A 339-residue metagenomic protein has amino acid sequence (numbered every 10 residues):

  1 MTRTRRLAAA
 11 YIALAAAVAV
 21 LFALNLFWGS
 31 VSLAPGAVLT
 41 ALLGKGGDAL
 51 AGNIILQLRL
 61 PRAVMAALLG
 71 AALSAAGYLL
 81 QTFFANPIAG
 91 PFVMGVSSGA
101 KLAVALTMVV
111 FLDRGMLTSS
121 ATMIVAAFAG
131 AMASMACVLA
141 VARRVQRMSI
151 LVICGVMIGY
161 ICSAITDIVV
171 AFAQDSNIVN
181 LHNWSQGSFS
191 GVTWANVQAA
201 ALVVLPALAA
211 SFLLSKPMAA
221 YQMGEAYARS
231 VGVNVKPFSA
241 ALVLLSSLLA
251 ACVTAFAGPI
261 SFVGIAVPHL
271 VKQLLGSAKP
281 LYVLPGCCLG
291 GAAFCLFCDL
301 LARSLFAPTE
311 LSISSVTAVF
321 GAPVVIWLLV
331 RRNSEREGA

Functional and structural regions predicted by a protein language model:
M1-A339: Alpha-helical transmembrane segments in inner-membrane proteins
